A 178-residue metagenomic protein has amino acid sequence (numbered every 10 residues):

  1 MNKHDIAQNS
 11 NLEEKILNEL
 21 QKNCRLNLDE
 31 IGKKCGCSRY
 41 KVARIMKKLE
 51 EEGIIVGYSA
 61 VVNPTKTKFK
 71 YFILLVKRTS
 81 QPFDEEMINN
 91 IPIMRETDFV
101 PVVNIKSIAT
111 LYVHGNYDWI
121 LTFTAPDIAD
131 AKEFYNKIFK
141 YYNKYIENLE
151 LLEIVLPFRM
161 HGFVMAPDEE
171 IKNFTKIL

Functional and structural regions predicted by a protein language model:
M1-L178: A compositional/biophysical signature of low hydrophobicity enriched in polar/charged and small residues
